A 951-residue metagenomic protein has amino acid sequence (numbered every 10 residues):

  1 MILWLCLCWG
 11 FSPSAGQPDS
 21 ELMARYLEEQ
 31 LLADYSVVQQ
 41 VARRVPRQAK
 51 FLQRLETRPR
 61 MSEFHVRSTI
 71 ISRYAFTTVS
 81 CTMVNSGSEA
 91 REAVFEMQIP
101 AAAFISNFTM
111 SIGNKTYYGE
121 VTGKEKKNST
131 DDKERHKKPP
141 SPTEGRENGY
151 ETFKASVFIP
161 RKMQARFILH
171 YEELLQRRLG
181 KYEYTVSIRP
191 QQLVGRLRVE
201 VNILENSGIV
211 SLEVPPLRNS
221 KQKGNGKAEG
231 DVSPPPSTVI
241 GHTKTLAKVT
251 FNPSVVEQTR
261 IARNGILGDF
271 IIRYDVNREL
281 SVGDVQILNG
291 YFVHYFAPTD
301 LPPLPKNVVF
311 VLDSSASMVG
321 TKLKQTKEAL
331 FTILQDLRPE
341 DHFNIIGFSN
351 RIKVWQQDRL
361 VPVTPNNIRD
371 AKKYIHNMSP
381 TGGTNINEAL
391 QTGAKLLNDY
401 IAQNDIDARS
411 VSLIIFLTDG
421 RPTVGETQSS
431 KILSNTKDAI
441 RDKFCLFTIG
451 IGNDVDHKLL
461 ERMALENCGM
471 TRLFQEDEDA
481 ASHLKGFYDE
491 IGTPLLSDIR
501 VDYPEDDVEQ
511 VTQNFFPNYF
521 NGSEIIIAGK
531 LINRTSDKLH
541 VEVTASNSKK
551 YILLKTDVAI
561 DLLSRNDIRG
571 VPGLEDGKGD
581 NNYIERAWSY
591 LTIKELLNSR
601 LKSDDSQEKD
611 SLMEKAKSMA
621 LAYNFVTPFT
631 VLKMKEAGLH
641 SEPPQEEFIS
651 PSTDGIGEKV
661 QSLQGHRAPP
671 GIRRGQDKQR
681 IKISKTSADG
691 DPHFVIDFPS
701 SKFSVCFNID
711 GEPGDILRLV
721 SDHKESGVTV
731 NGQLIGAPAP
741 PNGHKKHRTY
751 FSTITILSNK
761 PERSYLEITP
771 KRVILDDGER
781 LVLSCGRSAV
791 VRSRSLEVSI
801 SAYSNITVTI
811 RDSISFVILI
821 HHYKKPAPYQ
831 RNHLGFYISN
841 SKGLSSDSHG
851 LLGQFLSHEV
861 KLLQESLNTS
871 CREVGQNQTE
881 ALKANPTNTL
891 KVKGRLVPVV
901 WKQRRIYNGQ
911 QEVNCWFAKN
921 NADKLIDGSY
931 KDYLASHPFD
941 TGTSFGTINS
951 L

Functional and structural regions predicted by a protein language model:
I2-R67, T109, L413, T423 (+13 more regions): Pro/Ser/Thr/Gly-rich intrinsically disordered low-complexity regions
P13, Y74, S86-A93: Exported/extracytosolic protein signature
V66-F76, M83-N85, F158-Q164, P517-F520 (+1 more regions): Short, solvent-exposed beta-strand/turn "edge" segments of beta-rich domains on protein surfaces
T77-N85, L169, H294, I527-G529 (+2 more regions): Short, well-ordered beta-strand segments enriched in hydrophobic/aromatic residues
T82-E89, M97-I99, S758: Asparagine-centered strand-capping/turn motif at beta-strand->loop junctions
N107-E147, F158-I159, H170-V311, E478 (+1 more regions): An acidic, Ser/Thr-enriched
D300-P362, E388-A394, I406-T418, P422 (+2 more regions): Von Willebrand factor
G420-Q475, D479-K485: VWA/integrin I-like adhesion module and closely mimicked acidic/polar interface patches used
